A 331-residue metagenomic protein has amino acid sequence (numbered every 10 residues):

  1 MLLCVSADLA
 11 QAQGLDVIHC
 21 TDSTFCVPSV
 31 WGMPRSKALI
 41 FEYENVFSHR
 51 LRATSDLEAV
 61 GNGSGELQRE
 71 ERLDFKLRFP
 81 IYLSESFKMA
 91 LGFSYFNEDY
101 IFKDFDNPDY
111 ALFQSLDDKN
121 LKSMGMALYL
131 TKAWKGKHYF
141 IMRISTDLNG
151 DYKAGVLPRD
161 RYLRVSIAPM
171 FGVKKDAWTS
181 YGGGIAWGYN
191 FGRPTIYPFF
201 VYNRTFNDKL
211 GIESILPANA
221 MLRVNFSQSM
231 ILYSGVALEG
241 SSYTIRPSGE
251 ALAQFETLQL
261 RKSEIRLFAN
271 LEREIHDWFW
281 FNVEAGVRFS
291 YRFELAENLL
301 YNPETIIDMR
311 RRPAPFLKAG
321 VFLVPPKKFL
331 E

Functional and structural regions predicted by a protein language model:
D8-F47, L51-E58, K327-E331: Sec-dependent signal peptide cleavage junction
M33-L39, E85-L91, G136-M142, A177-Y181 (+4 more regions): Outer-envelope beta-barrel architecture signal
Y43-H49, F93-I101, T146-Y152, I185-F191 (+5 more regions): Transmembrane beta-strands of outer-membrane beta-barrel pores
V46-R72, A111-L116, I306: Surface-exposed strand-loop-strand hairpins of Gram-negative outer-membrane beta-barrel proteins
R50-L57, N107-P108, L216-L317: Outer-membrane beta-barrel translocator/channel fold
L67-L73, D118-M124, R159-V165, P194-P198 (+4 more regions): Residues that define the transmembrane beta-barrel architecture of outer-membrane proteins
L77-I81, L128, K132, V173 (+5 more regions): Residue-level signature of outer-membrane beta-barrel architecture
F200-N203, L271, R310-E331: Outer-membrane beta-barrel "beta-signal"
